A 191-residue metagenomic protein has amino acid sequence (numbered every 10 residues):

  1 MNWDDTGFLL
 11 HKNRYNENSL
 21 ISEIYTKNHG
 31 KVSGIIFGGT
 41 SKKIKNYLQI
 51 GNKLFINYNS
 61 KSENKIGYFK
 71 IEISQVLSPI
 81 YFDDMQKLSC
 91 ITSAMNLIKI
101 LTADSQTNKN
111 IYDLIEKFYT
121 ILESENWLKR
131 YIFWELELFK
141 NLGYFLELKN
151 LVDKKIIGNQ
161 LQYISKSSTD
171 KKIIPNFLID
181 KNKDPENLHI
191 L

Functional and structural regions predicted by a protein language model:
M1-L20, Y25-L191: Non-catalytic alpha-helical scaffolds and adjoining flexible linkers that form interface surfaces for assembly
